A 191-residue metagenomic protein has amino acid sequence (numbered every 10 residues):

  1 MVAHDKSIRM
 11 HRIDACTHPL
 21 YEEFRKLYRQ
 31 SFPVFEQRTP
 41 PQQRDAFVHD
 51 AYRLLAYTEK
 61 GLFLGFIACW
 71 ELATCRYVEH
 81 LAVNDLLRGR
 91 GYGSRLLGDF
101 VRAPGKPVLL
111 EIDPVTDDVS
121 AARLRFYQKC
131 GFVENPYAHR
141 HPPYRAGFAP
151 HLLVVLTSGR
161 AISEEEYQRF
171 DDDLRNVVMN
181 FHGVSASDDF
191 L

Functional and structural regions predicted by a protein language model:
M1-P41, L153, R169-F190: Short amphipathic alpha-helix that is part of the acyltransferase structural core
R29-K60: Active-site rim helix/loop that mediates acceptor-substrate recognition in acyltransferases
Y52, P150-V155: Short hydrophobic/aromatic beta-strand or adjacent loop that forms the aromatic wall/cage of a ligand/substrate-binding
A56, G61-E71, C75-A82: Conserved beta-strand in the GNAT
V83, G89-A103: Conserved acetyl-CoA-binding loop-helix of GNAT-fold acetyltransferases
P104-V119: Conserved GNAT acetyl-CoA-binding A-motif
E111, L124, Q128-F148: Conserved catalytic-core motifs of GNAT/GCN5-like acyltransferases
V155-I162: Conserved beta strand-loop-helix elements of the APE1-like EEP
